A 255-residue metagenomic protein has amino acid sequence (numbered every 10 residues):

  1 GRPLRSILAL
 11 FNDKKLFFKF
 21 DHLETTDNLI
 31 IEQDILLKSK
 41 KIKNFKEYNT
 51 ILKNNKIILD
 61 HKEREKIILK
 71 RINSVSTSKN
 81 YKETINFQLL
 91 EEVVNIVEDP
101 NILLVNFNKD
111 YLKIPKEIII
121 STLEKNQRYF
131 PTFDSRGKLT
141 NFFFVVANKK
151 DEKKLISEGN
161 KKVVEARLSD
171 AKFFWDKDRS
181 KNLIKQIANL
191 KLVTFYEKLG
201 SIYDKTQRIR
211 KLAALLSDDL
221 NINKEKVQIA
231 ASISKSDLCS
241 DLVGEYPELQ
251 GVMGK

Functional and structural regions predicted by a protein language model:
G1-K255: Amphipathic alpha-helical "coupling" segments that flank catalytic cores
